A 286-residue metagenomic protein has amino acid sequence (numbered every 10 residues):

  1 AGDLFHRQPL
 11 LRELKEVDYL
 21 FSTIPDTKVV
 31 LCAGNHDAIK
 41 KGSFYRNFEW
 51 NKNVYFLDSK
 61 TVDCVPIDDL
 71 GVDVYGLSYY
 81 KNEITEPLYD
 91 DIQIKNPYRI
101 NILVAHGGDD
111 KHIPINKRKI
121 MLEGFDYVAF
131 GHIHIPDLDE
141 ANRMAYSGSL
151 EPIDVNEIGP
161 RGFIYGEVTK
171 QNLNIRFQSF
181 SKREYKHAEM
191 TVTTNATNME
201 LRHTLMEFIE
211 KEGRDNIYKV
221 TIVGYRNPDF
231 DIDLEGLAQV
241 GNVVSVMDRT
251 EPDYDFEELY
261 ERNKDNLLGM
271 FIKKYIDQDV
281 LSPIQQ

Functional and structural regions predicted by a protein language model:
A1, G131, V223: Conserved residues at the C-terminal ends of beta-strands
A1-F5, G34, V220: Active-site beta-strand/loop signature of hydrolases that rely on acidic residues for catalysis
L4-P9, V192-T194: Short, glycine-rich nucleotide/cofactor-binding loops
R7-G162: His/Asp/Glu-rich metal-coordinating catalytic cores of metallo-dependent phosphodiesterases/hydrolases acting on
P152, Q171-N172: Short helix-loop capping/hinge motifs at secondary-structure junctions, enriched in acidic/polar residues
V168: Eukaryote-biased recognition of electropositive, low-complexity segments and basic polyanion/acidic-motif-binding
L173-Q286: Accessory, non-catalytic peripheral segments of nucleic-acid enzymes
